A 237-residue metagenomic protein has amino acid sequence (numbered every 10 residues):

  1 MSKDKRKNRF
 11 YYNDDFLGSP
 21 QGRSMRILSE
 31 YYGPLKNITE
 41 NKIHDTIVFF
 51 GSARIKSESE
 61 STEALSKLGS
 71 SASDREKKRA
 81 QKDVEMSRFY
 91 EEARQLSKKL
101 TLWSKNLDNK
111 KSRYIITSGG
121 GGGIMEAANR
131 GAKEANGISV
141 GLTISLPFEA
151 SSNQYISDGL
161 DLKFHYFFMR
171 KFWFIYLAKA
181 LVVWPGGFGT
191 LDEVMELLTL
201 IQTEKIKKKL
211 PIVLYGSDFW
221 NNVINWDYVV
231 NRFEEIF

Functional and structural regions predicted by a protein language model:
S2-G141: Glycine-rich beta-alpha loop segments
T39-K42, L107-K111, K133, N153-Y155 (+3 more regions): Solvent-exposed alpha-helices and their adjacent loops that cap or buttress functional pockets in soluble metabolic
S61-T62, N129-R130, E193-E196, N225-D227: Short amphipathic alpha-helical segments
L96-L102, V194-Q202, D227-E234: Short, well-ordered amphipathic alpha-helices
T117-W184, M195: Phosphate/pyrophosphate-binding betaalpha-module
N136-E149, T199-I224: Short, acidic/small-residue loops that bind anionic groups at enzyme active sites
S157, F168, L210-V213, F219-F237: Amphipathic, Lys/Arg-enriched alpha-helical "gate/interface" segment within cytosolic domains that mediates
K179-L198, K209-F219: Glycine-rich anion-binding loop/nest that anchors nucleotide
